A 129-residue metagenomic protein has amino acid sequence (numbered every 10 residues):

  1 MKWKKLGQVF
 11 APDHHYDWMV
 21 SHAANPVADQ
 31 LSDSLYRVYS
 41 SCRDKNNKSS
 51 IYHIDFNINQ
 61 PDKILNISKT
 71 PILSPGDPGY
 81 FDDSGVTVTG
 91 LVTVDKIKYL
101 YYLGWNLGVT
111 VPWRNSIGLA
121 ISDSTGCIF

Functional and structural regions predicted by a protein language model:
M1-N25, D29-S84, V92-F129: Beta-rich carbohydrate-recognition and catalytic domains
